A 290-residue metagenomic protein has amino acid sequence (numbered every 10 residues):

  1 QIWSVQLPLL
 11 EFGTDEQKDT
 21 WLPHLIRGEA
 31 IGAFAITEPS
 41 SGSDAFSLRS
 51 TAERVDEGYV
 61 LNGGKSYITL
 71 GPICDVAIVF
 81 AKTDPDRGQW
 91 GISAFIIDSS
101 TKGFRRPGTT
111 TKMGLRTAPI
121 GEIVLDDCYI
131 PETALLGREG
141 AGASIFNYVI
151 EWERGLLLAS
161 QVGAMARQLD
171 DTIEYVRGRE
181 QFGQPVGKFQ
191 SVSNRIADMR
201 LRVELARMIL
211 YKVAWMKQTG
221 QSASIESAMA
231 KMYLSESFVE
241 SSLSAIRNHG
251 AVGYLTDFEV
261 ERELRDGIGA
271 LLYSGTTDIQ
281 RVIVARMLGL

Functional and structural regions predicted by a protein language model:
Q1-E16, G42-A45: N-terminal glycine-rich flavin-associated loop
F12-Q17, H24, G28, R54-Y59 (+2 more regions): Alpha-helical interface subdomain recognition
L25, S40-S43, Y67-L70, D84-D86 (+1 more regions): Short Gly/Pro-enriched turn/cap motifs at secondary-structure boundaries
G28-I36: A short, Trp-centered hydrophobic/proline-enriched beta-strand micro-motif
P39-T51: Active-site-adjacent elements of ketosynthase-type condensing enzymes
S47-R49, S100-P131: Flexible, small-/acidic-enriched active-site or ligand-binding loops
G58, N62-R106: A short core secondary-structure module
G121-Y148: A short, charged helix-loop
